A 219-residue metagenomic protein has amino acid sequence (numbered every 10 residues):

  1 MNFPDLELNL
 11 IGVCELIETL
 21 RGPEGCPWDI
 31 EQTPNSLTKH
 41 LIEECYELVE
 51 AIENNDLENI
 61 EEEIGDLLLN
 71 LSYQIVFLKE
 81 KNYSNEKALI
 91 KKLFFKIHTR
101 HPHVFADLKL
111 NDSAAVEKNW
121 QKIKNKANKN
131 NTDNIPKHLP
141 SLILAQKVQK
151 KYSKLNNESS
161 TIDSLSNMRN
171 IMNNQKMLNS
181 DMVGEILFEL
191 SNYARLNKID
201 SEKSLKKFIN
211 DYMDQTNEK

Functional and structural regions predicted by a protein language model:
M1-E63, L69-K219: Flexible "arm" and connector segments at domain edges
